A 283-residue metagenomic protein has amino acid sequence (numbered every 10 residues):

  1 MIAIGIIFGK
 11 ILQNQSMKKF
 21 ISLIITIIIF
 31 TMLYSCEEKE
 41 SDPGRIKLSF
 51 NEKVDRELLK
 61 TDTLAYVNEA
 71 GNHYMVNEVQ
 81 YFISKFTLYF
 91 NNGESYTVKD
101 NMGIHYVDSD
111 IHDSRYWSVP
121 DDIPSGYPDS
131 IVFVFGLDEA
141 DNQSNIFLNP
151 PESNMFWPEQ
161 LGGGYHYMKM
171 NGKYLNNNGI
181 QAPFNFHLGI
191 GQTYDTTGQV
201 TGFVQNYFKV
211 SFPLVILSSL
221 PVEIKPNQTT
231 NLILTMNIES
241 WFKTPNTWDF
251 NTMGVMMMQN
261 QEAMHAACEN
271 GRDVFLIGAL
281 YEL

Functional and structural regions predicted by a protein language model:
M1-M17: N-terminal secretory signal peptides that target proteins for export/translocation
K18-T26: Sec-dependent signal peptide recognition, specifically the positively charged N-region followed immediately by
M32-S35: C-terminal motif of bacterial Sec signal peptides marking the signal peptidase cleavage site
E37-L283: A short, solvent-exposed, low-complexity linear motif enriched for acidic/polar residues with Pro/Gly/Ser/Thr
